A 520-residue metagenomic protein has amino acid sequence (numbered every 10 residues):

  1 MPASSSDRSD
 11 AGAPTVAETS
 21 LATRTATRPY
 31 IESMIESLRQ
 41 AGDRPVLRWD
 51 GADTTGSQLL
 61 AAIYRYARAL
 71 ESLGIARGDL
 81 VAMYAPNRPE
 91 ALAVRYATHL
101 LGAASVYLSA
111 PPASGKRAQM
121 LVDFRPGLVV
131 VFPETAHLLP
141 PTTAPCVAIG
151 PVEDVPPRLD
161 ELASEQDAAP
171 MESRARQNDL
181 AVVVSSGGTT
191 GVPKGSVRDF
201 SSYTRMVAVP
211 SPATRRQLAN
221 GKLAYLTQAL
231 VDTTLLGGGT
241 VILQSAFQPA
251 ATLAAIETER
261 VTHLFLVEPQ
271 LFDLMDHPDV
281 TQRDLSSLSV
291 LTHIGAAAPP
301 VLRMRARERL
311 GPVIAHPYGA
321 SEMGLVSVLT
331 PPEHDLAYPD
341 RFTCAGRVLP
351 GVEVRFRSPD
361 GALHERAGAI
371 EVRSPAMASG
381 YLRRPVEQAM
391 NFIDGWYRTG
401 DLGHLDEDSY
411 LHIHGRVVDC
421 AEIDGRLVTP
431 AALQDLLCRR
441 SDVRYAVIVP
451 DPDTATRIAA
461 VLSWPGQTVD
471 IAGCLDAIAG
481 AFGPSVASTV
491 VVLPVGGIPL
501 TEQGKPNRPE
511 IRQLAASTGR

Functional and structural regions predicted by a protein language model:
T25-R28, D43, P151-E153, S164-S185 (+3 more regions): Conserved pre-ATP/AMP-binding loop-to-beta segment of ANL
A26, D43-G74, D79-R88, Y96 (+1 more regions): Conserved AMP-binding/adenylate-forming core of the ANL superfamily
L60-R65, A168, A181-V182, V192-R215 (+3 more regions): Conserved structural elements of the adenylate-forming
Y203-R216, A224-H263, H277: Conserved AMP-binding/adenylation subdomain of ANL enzymes
L236, H263-F265, D279-P339, E353: Gly/Ser/Thr-rich phosphate-binding loop
L264, S374, S379-G380, L402-V486 (+1 more regions): AMP-binding/adenylate-forming catalytic core of the ANL superfamily
R347-G351, D360-M390, V428: Conserved ATP/PPi-binding loop(s) of AMP-dependent carboxylate-activating enzymes
G483-P506: AMP-binding/adenylate-forming catalytic domain of the ANL superfamily
